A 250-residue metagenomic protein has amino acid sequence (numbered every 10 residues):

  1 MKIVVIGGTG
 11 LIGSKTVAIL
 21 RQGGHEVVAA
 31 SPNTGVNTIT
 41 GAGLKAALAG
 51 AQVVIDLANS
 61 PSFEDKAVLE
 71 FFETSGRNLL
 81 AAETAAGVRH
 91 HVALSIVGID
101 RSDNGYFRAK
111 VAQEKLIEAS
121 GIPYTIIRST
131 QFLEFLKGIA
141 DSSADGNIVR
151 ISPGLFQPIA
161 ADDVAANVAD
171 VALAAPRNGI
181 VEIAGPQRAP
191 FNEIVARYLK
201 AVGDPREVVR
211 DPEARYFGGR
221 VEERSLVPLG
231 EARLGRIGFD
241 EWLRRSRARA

Functional and structural regions predicted by a protein language model:
M1-G23: N-terminal Rossmann NAD(P)H-binding glycine-rich loop of SDR-like oxidoreductase domains
I12, V54, V164-V168, I183 (+2 more regions): Non-catalytic, hydrophobic alpha-helical segments
Q22-A86, I96-S102: NAD(P)H-binding glycine-rich loop region in Rossmannoid oxidoreductase-like domains and their noncatalytic homologs
S95, A112-F135: Conserved beta-loop-beta element that borders a ligand/cofactor-binding pocket
Y124-T125, G138-I159, D163: A conserved pocket-lining segment of Rossmann-fold NAD(P)-dependent short-chain dehydrogenase/reductase
E134-D145, V171-V181, D204-P205: Glycine/proline-rich active-site loop of Rossmann-fold NAD(P)-dependent oxidoreductases
I151-L155, V181-R188: Glycine-rich Rossmann NAD(P)(H)-binding loop
R188, V195-A250: Mobile cap/lid helix-loop segments that border enzyme active or cofactor-binding sites and regulate substrate access
